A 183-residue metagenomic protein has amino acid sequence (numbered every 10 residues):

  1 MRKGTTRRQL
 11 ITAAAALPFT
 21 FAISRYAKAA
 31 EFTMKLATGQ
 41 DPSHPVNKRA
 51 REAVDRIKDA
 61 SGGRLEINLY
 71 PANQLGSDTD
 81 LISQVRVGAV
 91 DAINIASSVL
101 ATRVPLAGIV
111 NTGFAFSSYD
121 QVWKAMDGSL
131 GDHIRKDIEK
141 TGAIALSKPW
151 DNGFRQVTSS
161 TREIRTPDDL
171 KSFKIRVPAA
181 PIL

Functional and structural regions predicted by a protein language model:
R2-K3, Q9-A29: N-terminal export signals
G4, D78-T79, I164: Structural motif corresponding to alpha-helix initiation and N-cap regions
I23-T38, D59-L65, E163-K174: Immediate post-signal peptide segment of exported/extracytoplasmic ligand-binding proteins
K35-E52, A72-G76: Extracytoplasmic "Venus flytrap"
S43-N68, S129, I182: Short, polar/charged alpha-helical segment
E52, R56, I67-V85, A89 (+1 more regions): Extracytoplasmic small-molecule ligand-binding "clamshell" domains of the periplasmic binding protein/Venus flytrap
D55, R86, A96-L183: Contiguous mixed-secondary-structure segments that line small-molecule binding/active-site clefts of soluble domains
G63-R64, L81-I95, K174-I175: Alpha-to-beta junction loops
